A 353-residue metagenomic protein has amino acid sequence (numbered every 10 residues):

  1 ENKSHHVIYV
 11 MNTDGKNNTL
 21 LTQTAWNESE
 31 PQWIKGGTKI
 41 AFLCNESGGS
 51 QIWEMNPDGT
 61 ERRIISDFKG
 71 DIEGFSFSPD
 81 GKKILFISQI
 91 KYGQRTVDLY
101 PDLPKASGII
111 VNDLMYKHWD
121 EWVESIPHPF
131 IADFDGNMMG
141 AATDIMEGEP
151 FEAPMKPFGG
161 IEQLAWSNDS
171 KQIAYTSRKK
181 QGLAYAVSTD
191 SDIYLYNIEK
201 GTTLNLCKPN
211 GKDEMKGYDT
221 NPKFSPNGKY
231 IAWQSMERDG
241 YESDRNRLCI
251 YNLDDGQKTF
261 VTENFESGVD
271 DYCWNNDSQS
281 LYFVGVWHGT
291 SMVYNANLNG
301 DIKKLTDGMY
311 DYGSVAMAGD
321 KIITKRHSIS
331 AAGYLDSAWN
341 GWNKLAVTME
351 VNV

Functional and structural regions predicted by a protein language model:
E1, A25-L43, R62, K69-I84 (+12 more regions): Conserved beta-propeller blade repeats
E1-N45, Q51, M55: N-terminal cofactor/phosphate-binding cores enriched in small/glycine residues, especially glycine-rich loops such as
N2-V7, Q89-G148, T176-K179, L183-Y194 (+3 more regions): Predominantly five- to eight-bladed beta-propeller fold
Y9-M11, W53, F130-A132, Y194-Y196 (+4 more regions): Conserved hydrophobic/aromatic positions in well-ordered beta-strands
N12-K16, N56-T60, F134-N137, N197-G201 (+3 more regions): Short loop/turn segments that connect beta-strands within beta-propeller blades
T19-T22, R63-S66, G140-E147, L204-K208 (+3 more regions): Beta-propeller fold detector
E54-T96, I131-F134, K325-S328, G333-W339: Internal hydrophobic scaffold segments of catalytic domains
D311-V353: Serine-hydrolase catalytic core recognition
